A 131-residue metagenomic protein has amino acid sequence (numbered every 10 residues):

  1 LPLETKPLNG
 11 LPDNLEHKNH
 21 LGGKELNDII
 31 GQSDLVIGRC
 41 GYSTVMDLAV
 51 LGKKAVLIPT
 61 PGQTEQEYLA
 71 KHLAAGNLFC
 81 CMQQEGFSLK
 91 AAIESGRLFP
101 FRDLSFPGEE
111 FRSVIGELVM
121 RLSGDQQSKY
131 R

Functional and structural regions predicted by a protein language model:
L1-L35, V45: Donor-nucleotide binding loops and adjacent catalytic segments primarily of GT-B fold Leloir glycosyltransferases
L3, T60-G62, G108: Hydrophobic residues in alpha-helical membrane-spanning segments
L8, A70, I115-G116: Short amphipathic alpha-helical segments and helix-helix/interface helices
H17-H20, V50-F99: Nucleotide-sugar donor-binding patch of glycosyltransferase catalytic domains
K24-E25, T44, S88, V114: Short acidic active-site motifs
E25-Y68: A donor-sugar binding/catalytic signature common to diverse glycosyltransferases and related nucleotide-sugar
D28-I29, L35, M82-Q83, E109-S113 (+1 more regions): Catalytic-core helical/loop segments in enzymes performing group transfer/polymerization on anionic/lipid-linked
K90-R131: C-terminal amphipathic helix plus adjacent low-complexity, charged tail appended to glycosyltransferase catalytic
